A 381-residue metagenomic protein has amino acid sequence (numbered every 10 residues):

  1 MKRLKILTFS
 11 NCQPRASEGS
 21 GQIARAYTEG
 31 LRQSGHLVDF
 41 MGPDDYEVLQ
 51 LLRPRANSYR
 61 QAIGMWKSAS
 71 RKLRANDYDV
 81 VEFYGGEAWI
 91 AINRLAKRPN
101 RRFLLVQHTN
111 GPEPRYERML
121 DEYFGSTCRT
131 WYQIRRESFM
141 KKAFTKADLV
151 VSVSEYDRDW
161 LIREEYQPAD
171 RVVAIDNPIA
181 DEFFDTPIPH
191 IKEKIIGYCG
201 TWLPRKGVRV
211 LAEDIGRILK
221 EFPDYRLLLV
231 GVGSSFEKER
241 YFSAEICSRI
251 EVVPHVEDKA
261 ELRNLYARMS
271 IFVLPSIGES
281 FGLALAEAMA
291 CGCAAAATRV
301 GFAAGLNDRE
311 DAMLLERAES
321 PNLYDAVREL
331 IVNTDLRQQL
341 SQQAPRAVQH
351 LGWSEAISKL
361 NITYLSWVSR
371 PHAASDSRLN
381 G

Functional and structural regions predicted by a protein language model:
E113, R129-V150: Membrane-proximal helix-turn-helix segments that form the acceptor-binding/catalytic region of lipid-linked
F144, N264-M269: Short alpha-helical donor nucleotide-sugar binding micro-motif in glycosyltransferases
V151, I188-K206, A212-I215, L228: Conserved donor-binding/catalytic core segment of Leloir-type glycosyltransferases
Y156, P178: Carbohydrate-associated surface elements
E239-E257: Nucleotide-activated donor-binding/catalytic signature segment of Leloir-type glycosyltransferases, i.e., the conserved
I277: Aromatic "clamp/platform" in nucleotide-sugar-dependent glycosyltransferases that forms part of the donor/acceptor
A294-A297: Short hydrophobic beta-strand element within catalytic cores of glycosyltransferases and related nucleotide-activated
R309, M313-S320, E329-T334: Conserved acidic donor-binding segment of nucleotide-sugar-dependent glycosyltransferases
